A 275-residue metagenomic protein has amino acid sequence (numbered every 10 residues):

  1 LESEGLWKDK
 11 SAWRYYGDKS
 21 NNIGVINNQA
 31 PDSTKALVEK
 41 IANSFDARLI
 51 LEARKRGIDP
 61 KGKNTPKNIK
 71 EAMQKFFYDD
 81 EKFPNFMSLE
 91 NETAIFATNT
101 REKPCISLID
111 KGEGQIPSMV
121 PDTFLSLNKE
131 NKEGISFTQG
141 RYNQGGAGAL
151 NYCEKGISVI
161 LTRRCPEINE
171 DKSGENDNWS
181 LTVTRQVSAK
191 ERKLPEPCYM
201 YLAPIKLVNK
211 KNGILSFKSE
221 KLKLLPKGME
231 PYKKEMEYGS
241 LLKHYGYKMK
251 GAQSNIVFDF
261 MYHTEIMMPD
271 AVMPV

Functional and structural regions predicted by a protein language model:
L1-E92, R101, S118-L125: Bergerat-fold GHKL ATPase/HATPase_c domain
A97: Conserved catalytic core of two-component histidine kinases
D110: Acidic ATP/Mg2+-coordinating residue in the GHKL
E113-G114: Glycine-rich G1-box
T123-T138: Bergerat-fold ATP-binding/catalytic subdomain of histidine kinases
I135-V275: GHKL-type ATPase core
